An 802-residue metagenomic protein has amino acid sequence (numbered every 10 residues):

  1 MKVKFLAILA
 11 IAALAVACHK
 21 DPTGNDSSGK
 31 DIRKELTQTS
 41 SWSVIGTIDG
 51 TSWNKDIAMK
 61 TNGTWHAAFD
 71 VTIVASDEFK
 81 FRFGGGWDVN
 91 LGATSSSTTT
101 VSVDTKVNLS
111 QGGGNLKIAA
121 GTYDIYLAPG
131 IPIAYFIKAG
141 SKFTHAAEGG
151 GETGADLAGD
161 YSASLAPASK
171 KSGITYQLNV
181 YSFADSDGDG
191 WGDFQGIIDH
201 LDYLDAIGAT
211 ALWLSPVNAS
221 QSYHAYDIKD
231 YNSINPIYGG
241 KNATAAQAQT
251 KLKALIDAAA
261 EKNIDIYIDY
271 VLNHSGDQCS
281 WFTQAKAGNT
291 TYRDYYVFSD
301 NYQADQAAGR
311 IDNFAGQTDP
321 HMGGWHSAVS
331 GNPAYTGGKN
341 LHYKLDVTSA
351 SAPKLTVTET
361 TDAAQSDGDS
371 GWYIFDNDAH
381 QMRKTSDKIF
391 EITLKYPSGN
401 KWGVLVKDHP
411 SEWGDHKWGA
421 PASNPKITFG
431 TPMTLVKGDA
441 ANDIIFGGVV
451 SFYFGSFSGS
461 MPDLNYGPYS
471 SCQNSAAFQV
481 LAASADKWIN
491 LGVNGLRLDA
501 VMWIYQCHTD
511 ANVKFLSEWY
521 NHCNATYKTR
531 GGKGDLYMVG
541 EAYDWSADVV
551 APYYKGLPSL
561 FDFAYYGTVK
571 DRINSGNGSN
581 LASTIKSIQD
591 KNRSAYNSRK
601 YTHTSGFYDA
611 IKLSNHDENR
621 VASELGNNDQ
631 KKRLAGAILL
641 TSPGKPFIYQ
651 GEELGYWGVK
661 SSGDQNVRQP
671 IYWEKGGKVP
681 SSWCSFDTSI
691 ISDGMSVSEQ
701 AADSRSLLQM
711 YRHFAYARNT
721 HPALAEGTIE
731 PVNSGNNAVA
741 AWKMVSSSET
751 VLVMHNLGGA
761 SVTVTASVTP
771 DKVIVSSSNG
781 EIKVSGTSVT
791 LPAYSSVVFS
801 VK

Functional and structural regions predicted by a protein language model:
M1-V16: Sec-dependent bacterial lipoprotein signal peptides
K4-L6, H19-S162, A166-Y176, V180 (+2 more regions): Insoluble glucan recognition modules
H19, L157-Y335, V406, G447-C472 (+2 more regions): Acidic/aromatic-lined carbohydrate-recognition and catalytic surfaces of CAZymes acting on diverse glycans
K80, I174-N179, A211-P216, Y267-I268 (+7 more regions): Structural recognition of the beta-strand scaffold that forms the well-ordered cores of secreted hydrolase catalytic
P129-I131, S785-K802: C-terminal beta-strand-rich structural cap/linker in extracellular carbohydrate-active enzymes
G150-A158, I256-A260, I264, N273-H274 (+14 more regions): Active-site-proximal helices and loops of the catalytic beta/alpha 8
T529-G532, D544, K612-N615, R620 (+2 more regions): Loop/helix patches that line or flank the sugar-binding groove of alpha-linked glycan CAZymes
S761-S778: Beta-strand-rich binding/interaction modules
